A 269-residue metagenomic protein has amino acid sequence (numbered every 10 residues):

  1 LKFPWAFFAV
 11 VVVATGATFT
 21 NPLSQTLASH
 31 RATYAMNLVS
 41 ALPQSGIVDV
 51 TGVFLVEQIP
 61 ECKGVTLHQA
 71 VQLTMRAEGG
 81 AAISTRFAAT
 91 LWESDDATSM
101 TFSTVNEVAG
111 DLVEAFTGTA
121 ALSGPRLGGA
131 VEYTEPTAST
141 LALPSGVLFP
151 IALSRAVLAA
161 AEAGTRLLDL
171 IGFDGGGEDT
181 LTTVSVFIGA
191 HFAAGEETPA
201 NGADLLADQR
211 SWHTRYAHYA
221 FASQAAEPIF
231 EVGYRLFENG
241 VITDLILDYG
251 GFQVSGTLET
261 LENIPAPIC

Functional and structural regions predicted by a protein language model:
L1-F8: Bacterial N-terminal signal peptides that target proteins for export
A9-T20: Hydrophobic h-region of N-terminal signal peptides that target proteins for export in Gram-negative bacteria
F19-A82: N-terminal cleavable signal peptides for secretion/export
L23-S29, E57-T66, W92-T98, L205-A207 (+1 more regions): A short, structured loop/turn motif at beta-sheet edges
P43-S45, V65, E78-G80, M100 (+3 more regions): Intrinsically disordered, low-complexity acidic/polar segments
G52-Q58, R86-E93, A120, V232-R235: Hydrophobic/aromatic beta-strand elements that line small-molecule binding cavities or substrate pockets in beta-rich
Q69-L122: Hydrophobic/aromatic-rich structural module bridging two neighboring secondary-structure elements via a short loop
S103-C269: Mature, soluble, non-transmembrane domains
